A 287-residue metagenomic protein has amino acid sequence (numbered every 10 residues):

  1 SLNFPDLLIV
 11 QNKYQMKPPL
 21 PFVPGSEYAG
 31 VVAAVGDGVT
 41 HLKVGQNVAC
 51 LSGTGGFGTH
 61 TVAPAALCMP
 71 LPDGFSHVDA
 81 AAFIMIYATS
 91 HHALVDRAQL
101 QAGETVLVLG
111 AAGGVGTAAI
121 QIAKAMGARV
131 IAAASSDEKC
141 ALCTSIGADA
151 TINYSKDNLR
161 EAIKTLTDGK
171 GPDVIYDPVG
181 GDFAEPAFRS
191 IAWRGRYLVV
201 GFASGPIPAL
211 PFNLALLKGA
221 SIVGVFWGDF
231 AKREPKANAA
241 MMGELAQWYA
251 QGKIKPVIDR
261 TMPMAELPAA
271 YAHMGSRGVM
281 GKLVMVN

Functional and structural regions predicted by a protein language model:
S1-L2, Q11-G55: Glycine-rich beta-strand-centered segment in the early N-terminal region that forms part of a ligand/cofactor-binding
K43, A81-D157: Mid-domain Rossmann-like dinucleotide-binding core that forms the NAD(H)/NADP(H) cofactor-binding site
N47, T105, R129, G195-R196 (+1 more regions): Short glycine-centered segments of the SAM/dcSAM-binding site in methyltransferase folds
A49, L107, I175-Y176: N-terminal Rossmann-like NAD(P) cofactor-binding module of classical short-chain dehydrogenase/reductase
S52-A65: A structural motif shared across PLP-dependent enzymes of the aminotransferase-like
A111, V179, F202: NAD(P)H cofactor-binding loop motif with strongest signal on the N-terminal glycine-rich segment
A134, D182-I254, V279, V286-N287: Glycine-rich phosphate-binding loop and adjacent beta-alpha segment of Rossmann(oid) nucleotide-cofactor-binding
N158-G169: Short amphipathic alpha-helix with an adjacent loop that forms part of the alpha/beta core around
